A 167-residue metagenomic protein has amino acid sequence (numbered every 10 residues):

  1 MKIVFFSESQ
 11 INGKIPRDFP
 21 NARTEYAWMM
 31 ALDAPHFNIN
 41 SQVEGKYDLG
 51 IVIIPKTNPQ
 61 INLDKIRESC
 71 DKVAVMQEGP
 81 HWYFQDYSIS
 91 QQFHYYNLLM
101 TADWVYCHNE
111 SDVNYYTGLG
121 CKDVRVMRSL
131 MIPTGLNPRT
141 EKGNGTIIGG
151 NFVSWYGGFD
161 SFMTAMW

Functional and structural regions predicted by a protein language model:
M1-E68, Y115: N-terminal pre-catalytic "stem/leader" segment of glycosyltransferase-like enzymes
F6-E8, I53, M76, M127 (+1 more regions): Short hydrophobic segments within beta-strands
P16-D18, I132-W167: Conserved catalytic-core segment of nucleotide-activated headgroup transferases in glycan assembly
K46-L49, C70, T101-W104, C121 (+1 more regions): Short, well-ordered alpha-helix to beta-strand connector turns
I54-P59, S111, L130-I132, V153-S154: Short beta->alpha connector loops
A74-I89: A short, histidine- and acid-enriched strand-loop-helix "catalytic/donor-clamping" loop that lines the nucleotide-sugar
Y87-V105: Membrane-proximal helix-turn-helix segments that form the acceptor-binding/catalytic region of lipid-linked
D103-Y115, C121-L136: Donor nucleotide-sugar binding/catalytic pocket of nucleotide-sugar-dependent glycosyltransferases
